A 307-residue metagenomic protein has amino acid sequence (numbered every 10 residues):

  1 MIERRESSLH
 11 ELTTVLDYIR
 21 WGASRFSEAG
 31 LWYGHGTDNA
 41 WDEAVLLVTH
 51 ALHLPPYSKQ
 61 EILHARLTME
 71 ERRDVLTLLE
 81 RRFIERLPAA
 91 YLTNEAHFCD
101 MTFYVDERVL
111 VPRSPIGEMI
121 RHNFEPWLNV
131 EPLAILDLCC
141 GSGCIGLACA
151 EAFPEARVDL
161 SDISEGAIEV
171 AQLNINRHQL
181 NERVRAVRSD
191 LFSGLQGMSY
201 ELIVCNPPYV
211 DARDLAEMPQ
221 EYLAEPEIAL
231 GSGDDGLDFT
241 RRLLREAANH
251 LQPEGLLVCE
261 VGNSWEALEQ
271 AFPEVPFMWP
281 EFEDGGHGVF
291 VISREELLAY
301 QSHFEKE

Functional and structural regions predicted by a protein language model:
I2-C99: N-terminal auxiliary segments of SAM/dcSAM-dependent transferases
A29-G34, N123-V130, L251: Alpha-helix termini
A40, V109, G236: Short, conserved glycine- and acidic-residue-centered signature motifs in active-site or ligand-binding loops
L47, R86, I116, I145 (+3 more regions): Residue-level signal for inorganic ion chemistry
H53-L54, V109-L110, Y209: Active-site/binding-pocket entry motifs
I62-L63, M69, R73-E155, E165-V170: SAM-dependent Rossmann-like transferase core, predominantly class I methyltransferases with a strong bias toward
M119-H122, E155-E307: S-adenosylmethionine
